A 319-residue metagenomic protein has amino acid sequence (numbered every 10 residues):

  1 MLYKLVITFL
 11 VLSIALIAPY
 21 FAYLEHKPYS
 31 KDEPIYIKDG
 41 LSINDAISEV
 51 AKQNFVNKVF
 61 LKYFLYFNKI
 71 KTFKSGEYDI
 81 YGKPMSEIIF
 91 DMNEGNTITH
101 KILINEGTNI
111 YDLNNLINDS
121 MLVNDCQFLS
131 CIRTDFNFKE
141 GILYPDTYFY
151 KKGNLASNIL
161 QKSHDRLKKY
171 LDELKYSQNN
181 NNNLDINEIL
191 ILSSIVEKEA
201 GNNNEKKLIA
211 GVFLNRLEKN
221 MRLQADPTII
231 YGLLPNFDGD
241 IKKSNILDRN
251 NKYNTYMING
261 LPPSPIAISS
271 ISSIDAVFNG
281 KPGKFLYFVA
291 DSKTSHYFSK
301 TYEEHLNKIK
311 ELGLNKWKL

Functional and structural regions predicted by a protein language model:
M1-Q224, T228-L234, D248, P265-S272 (+2 more regions): Conserved catalytic or metal-liganding residues and their short signature motifs at active sites of enzymes
D238-S269, I274: Binding-cleft/active-site segments that stabilize strongly anionic ligands or cofactors
